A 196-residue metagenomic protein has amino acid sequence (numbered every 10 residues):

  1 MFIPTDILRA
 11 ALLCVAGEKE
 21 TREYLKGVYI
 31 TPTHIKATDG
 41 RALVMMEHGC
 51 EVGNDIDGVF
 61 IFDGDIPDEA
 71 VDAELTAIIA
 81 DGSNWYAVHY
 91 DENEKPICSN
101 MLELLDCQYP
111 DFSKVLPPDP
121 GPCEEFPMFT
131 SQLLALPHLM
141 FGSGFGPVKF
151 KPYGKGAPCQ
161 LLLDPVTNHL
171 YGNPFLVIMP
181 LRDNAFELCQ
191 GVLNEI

Functional and structural regions predicted by a protein language model:
M1-I196: DNA polymerase processivity clamps
